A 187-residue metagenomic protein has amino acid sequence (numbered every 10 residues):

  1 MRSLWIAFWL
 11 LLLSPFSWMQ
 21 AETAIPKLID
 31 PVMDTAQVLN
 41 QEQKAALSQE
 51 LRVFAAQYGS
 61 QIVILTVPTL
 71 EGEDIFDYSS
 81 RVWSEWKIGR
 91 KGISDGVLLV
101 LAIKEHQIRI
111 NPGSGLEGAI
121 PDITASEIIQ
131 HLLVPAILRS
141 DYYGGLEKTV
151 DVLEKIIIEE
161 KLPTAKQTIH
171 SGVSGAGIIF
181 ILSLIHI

Functional and structural regions predicted by a protein language model:
M1-W5: Positively charged n-region of N-terminal signal peptides that target proteins for export
A7-P15: Bacterial N-terminal signal peptides
F16-W18, L182-S183: A composition/secondary-structure signal for short, hydrophobic, low-basic-content segments with alpha-helix propensity
Q20-F180: Folded, non-transmembrane soluble domains that reside on the lumenal/extracytoplasmic side of membranes
I185-I187: Conserved small/polar residues in nucleotide/adenosyl-binding loops
